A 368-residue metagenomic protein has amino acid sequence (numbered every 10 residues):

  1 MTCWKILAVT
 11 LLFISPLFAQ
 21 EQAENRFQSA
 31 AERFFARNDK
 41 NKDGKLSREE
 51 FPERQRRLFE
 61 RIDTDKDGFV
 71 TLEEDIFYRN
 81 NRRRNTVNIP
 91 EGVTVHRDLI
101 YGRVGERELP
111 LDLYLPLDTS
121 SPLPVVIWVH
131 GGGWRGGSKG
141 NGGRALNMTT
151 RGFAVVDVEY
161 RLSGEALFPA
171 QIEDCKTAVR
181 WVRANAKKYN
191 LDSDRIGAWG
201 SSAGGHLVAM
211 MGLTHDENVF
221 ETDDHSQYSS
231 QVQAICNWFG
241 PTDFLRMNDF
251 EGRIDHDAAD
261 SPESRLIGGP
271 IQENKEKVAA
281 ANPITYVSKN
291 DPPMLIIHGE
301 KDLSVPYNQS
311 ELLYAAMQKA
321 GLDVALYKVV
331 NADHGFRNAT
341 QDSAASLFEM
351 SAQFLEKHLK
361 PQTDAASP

Functional and structural regions predicted by a protein language model:
T2-V9: Sec-dependent signal peptide recognition, specifically the positively charged N-region followed immediately by
T10-A19: Hydrophobic h-region of N-terminal signal peptides that target proteins for export in Gram-negative bacteria
Q20-Q28: Cleaved targeting-peptide boundary
A30-K40, R56-K66: Primarily EF-hand calcium-binding motifs
R37-N38, I62, N81-P368: Alpha/beta-hydrolase superfamily serine-hydrolase fold, recognizing
N41-F51, T64-D75: Acidic Ca2+-chelating loop motifs
F77-R79: Extracytoplasmic c-type cytochrome modules immediately beyond a signal peptide or single-pass transmembrane anchor
